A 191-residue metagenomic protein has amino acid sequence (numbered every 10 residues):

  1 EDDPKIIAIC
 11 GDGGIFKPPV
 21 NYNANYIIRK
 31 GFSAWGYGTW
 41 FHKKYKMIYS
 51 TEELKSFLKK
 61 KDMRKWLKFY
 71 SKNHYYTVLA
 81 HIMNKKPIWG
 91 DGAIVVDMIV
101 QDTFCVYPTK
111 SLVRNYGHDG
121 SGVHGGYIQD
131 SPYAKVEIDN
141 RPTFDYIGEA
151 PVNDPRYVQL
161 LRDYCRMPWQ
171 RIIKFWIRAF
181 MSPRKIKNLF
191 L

Functional and structural regions predicted by a protein language model:
E1-L191: An acidic/histidine-cluster motif and surrounding catalytic segment that typifies divalent-metal-assisted enzyme active
